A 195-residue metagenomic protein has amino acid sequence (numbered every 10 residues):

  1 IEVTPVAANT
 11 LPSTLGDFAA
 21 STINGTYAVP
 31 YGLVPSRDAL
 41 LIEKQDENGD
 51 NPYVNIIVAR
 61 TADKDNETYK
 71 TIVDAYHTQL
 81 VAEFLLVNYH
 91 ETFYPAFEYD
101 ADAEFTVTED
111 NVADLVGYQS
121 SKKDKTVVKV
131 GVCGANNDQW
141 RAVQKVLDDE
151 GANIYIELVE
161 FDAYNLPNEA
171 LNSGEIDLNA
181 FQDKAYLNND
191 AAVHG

Functional and structural regions predicted by a protein language model:
E2-S13, L158-E169: Short helix-initiation/N-cap motifs at beta->coil->alpha
P12, Y69, V73, A82 (+3 more regions): Extracytoplasmic/secreted envelope proteins and their assembly/folding machinery, especially bacterial periplasmic
F18-A19, I23-V29, A135, D162-Y164 (+1 more regions): Beta->alpha turn/N-cap motifs
Y31-K44, N189-G195: Ligand-binding "clamshell"
P52-T71: A bilobed periplasmic-binding-protein/Venus flytrap-type ligand-binding module shared by bacterial periplasmic
A75-Y99: Periplasmic-binding protein-like
A103-V130, D148: Immediate post-signal peptide segment of exported/extracytoplasmic ligand-binding proteins
V130-E157, N165-L166: Short, polar/charged alpha-helical segment
